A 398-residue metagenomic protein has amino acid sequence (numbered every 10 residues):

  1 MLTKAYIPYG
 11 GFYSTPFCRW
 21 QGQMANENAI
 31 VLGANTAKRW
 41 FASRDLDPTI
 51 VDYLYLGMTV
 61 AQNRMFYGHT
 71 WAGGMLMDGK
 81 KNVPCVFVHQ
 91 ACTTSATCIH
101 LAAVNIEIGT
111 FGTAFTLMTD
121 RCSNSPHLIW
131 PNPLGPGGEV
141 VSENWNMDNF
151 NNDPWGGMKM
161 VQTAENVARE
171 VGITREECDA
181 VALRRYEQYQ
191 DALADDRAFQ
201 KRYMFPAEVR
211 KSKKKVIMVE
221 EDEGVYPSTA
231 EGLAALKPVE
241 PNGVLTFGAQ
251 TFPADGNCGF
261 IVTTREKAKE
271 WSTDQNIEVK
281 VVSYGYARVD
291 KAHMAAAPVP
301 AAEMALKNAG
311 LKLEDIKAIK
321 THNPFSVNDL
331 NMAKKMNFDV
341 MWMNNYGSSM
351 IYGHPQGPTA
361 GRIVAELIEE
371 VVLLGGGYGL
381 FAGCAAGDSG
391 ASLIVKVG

Functional and structural regions predicted by a protein language model:
M1-E27, E143, R169, S228-A295 (+6 more regions): Condensing-enzyme catalytic core mediating Claisen C-C bond formation in acyl metabolism
Y13-T15, A25-N26, I30-N35, S43 (+3 more regions): N-terminal extracellular/periplasmic Venus flytrap/periplasmic-binding protein-like
T15-K38, A61, V86-H100, G112 (+5 more regions): Active-site pocket-shaping loop/turn-to-helix segments
A25-H100, N105-L134, R202-V219, L313-M336: Conserved beta-ketoacyl condensing-enzyme motif
K38-D52, V167-G172, K269-Q275, E303-K317 (+1 more regions): Phosphate/pyrophosphate-binding loops at sites that engage ATP/ADP/AMP, CoA/4′-phosphopantetheine, polyphosphate
M58-T113, P154-K159, P227-F252, K334-L367 (+1 more regions): Conserved catalytic cysteine-centered active-site region of acyl-thioester-dependent Claisen-condensing enzymes
T113-N166: Flexible glycine-/small-residue-enriched beta->alpha junction loops that bind anionic phosphate/pyrophosphate groups
K211, V282-I351: Active-site pocket-lining segment
